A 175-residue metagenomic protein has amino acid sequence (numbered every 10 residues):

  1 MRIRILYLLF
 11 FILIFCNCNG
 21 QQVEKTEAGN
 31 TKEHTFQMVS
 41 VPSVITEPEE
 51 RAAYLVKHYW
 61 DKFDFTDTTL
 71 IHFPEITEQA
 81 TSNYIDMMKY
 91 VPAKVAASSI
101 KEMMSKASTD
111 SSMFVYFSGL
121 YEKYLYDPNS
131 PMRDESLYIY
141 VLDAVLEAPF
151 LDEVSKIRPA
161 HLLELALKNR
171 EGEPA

Functional and structural regions predicted by a protein language model:
M1-A28: Bacterial Sec-dependent N-terminal signal peptides
G20-A175: Oxidative protein folding and maturation machinery
